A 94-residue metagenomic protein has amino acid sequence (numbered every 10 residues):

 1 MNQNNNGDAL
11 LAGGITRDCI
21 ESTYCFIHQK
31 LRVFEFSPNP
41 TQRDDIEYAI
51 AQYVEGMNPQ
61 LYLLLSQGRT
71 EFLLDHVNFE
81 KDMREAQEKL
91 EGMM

Functional and structural regions predicted by a protein language model:
M1-L11, E88-M94: Short intrinsically disordered terminal tails
N5-Q42: N-terminal acidic leader/helix
N6-A9, I46-Y48, M83: Short, intrinsically disordered, low-complexity terminal segments
C19-I27, I50, V54-L61: Short amphipathic alpha-helical heptad-repeat segments
L31, E35, V54-L61, Q87-L90 (+1 more regions): A structural signal for well-ordered alpha-helices, especially hydrophobic packing surfaces of coiled-coils
R32-D44, P59-L65, T70-L74: Charged, low-complexity interaction regions
L65-M94: Amphipathic alpha-helical binding modules
